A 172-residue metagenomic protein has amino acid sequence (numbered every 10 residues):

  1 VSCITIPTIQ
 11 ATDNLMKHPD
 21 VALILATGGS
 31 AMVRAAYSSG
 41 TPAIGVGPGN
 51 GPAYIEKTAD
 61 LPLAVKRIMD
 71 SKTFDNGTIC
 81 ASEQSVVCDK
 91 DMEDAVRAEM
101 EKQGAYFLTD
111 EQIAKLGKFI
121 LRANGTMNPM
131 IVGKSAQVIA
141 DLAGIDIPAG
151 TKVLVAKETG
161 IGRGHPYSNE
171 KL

Functional and structural regions predicted by a protein language model:
V1-T8, A36, I44-G45: Core alpha/beta catalytic barrel or barrel-like domain that forms the active/cofactor pocket in diverse metabolic
S2, L25-T27, V46-G47, V87: Short beta-strand segments
S2-V21: A structured beta-alpha segment of the ubiquitous adenosine-cofactor-binding alpha/beta core
T5-A11, S30-M32, N50: Short acidic loop-to-helix transition motifs that present clustered carboxylates
I6-P7, G28, A59, D91: Short beta->alpha linker loops
I24-A36: Glycine-rich phosphate-binding loop
V33-R163: ALDH superfamily catalytic-core signature
S168-L172: Conserved glycine-rich beta-strand-loop-beta hairpin in the small C-terminal domain of fold type I
